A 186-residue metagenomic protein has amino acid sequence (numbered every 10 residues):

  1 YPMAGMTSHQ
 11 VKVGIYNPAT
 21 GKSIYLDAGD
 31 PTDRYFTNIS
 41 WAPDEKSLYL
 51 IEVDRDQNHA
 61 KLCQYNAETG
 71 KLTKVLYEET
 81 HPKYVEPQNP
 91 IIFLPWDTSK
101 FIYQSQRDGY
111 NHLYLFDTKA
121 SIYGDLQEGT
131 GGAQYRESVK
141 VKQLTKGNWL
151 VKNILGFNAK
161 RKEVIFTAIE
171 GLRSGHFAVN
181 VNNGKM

Functional and structural regions predicted by a protein language model:
M3-T7, A42-P43, Y49-D56, C63-N66 (+6 more regions): Beta-strand C-termini and the immediately following turn/loop, strongest in propeller blades
G5, Y16-Y35, Y65-I91, F116-N158 (+1 more regions): Multi-bladed beta-propeller domains
H9, Y35-T37, N58, P87-N89 (+3 more regions): Beta-rich catalytic cores
K22-D54: Long hydrophobic segments that form regular secondary structure
